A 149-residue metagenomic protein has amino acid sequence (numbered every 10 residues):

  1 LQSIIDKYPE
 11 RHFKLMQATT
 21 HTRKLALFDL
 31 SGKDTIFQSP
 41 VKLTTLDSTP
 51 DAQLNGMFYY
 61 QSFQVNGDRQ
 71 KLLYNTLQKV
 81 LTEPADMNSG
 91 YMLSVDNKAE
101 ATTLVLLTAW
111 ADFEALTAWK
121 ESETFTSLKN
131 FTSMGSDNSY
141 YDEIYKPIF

Functional and structural regions predicted by a protein language model:
L1-N88, M92-L104, A111-E121, S139-F149: Short S/T/G/P-rich N-terminal loop/turn motif that feeds into the first structured element of a domain
T124-F131, G135: Mixed-charge, glycine-accented linear interaction segment located at domain edges/termini
